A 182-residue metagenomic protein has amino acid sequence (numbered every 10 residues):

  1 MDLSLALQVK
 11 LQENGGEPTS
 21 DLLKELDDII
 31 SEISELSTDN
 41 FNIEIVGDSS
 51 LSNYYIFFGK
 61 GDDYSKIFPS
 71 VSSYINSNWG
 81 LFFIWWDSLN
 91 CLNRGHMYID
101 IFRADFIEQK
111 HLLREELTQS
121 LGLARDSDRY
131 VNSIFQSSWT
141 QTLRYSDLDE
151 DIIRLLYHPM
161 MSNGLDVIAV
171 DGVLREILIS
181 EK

Functional and structural regions predicted by a protein language model:
M1-E17, L81-S88, I179-K182: Disordered inhibitory propeptide/activation segment of secreted metzincin zinc metalloprotease zymogens, centered on
L3, L7-Q8, N42-K66, S137-S138: Acidic helix-start/capping segments at beta-turn-to-alpha-helix junctions
Q12-N14, D63, R103-D105: Short acidic, S/G/P-rich loop/turn micro-motifs used as interaction or catalytic elements
G15-L26, F106-R114, T142-E150: Solvent-exposed, acidic/flexible segments
S20-N42: Zn2+-dependent metallopeptidase catalytic core
V71-E108, A124-K182: Metalloprotease/metallohydrolase-associated module, dominated by Zn2+-dependent proteases
H111-A124: Active-site recognition of the HExxH zinc-binding catalytic motif
